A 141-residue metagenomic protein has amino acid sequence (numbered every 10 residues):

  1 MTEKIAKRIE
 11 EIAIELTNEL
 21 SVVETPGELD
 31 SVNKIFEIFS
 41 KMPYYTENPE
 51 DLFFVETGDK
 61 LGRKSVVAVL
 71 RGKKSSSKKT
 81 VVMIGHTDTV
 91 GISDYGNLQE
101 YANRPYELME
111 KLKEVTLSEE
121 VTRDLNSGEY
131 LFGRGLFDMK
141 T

Functional and structural regions predicted by a protein language model:
T2, E50, G58, T80-V82 (+1 more regions): Generic secretory/membrane-interface signal
T2-F36: N-terminal capping segment at the start of a domain
N18-E19, A68, L136-T141: Extended amphipathic secondary-structure runs
L20-V22, R63, D124, K140: A composition-driven signal for long, intrinsically disordered, charge-rich low-complexity tracts
S21, G72, G85-T89: Glycine-rich His-Gly loop
T25-K78, D94-Y106: A non-catalytic alpha/beta surface segment that caps or lines the substrate-entry region of metallo-dependent hydrolase
S77-T141: Active-site metal-coordination/substrate-binding segment of hydrolases, especially metallo-dependent peptidases
